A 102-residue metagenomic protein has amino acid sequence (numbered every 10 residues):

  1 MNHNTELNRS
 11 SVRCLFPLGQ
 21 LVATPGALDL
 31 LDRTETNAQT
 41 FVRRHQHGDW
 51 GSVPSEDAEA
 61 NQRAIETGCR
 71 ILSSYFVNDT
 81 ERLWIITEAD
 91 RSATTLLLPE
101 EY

Functional and structural regions predicted by a protein language model:
N2-S10, P17, W84-T87, L97: Charged, low-complexity intrinsically disordered segments
L7-L72: Compact soluble domain cores
E66-Y102: Short, compact, well-ordered microdomains
